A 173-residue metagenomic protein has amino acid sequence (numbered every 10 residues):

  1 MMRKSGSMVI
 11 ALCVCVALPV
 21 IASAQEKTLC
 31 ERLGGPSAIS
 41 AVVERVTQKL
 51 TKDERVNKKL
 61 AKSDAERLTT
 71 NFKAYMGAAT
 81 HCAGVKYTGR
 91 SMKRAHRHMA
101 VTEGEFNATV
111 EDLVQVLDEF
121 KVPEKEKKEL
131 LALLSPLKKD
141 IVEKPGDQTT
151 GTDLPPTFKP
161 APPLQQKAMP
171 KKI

Functional and structural regions predicted by a protein language model:
M1-I10: Bacterial N-terminal signal peptides that target proteins for export
V9-P19: Bacterial N-terminal signal peptides
S23-I173: Core of compact, soluble alpha-helical bundle domains
